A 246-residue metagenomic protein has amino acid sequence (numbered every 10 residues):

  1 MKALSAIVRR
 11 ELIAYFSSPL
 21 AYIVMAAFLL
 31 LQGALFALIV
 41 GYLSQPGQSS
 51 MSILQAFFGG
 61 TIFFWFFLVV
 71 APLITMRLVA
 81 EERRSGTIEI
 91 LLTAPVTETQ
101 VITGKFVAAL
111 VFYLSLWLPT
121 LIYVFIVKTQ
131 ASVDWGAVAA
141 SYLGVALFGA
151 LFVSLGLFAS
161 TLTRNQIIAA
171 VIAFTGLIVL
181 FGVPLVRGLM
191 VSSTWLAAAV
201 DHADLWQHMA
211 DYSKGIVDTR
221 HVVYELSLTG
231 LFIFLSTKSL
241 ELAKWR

Functional and structural regions predicted by a protein language model:
M1-M25: Aromatic- and glycine-rich beta-strand/loop motifs that create alpha-glucan
P19-G41, I62-A71, T175-V179: Hydrophobic alpha-helical transmembrane segments of multi-pass membrane transport/permease proteins
Y22, A26, W65, A108-F125 (+6 more regions): Hydrophobic alpha-helical transmembrane segments in multi-pass membrane proteins
A34-A37, L54-G59, V107-I167: Secretory targeting signals
G41-L54, T175-S239, R246: Terminal transmembrane helical anchor/hairpin motif
F58-E81, L116: Long, hydrophobic alpha-helical segments
G60, L68-L73, A108, G136-S141 (+2 more regions): Short alpha-helical transmembrane interface motifs in multi-pass membrane proteins
L78-A108: Helix-loop-helix units of permease transmembrane domains in multi-pass membrane transporters, especially ABC
